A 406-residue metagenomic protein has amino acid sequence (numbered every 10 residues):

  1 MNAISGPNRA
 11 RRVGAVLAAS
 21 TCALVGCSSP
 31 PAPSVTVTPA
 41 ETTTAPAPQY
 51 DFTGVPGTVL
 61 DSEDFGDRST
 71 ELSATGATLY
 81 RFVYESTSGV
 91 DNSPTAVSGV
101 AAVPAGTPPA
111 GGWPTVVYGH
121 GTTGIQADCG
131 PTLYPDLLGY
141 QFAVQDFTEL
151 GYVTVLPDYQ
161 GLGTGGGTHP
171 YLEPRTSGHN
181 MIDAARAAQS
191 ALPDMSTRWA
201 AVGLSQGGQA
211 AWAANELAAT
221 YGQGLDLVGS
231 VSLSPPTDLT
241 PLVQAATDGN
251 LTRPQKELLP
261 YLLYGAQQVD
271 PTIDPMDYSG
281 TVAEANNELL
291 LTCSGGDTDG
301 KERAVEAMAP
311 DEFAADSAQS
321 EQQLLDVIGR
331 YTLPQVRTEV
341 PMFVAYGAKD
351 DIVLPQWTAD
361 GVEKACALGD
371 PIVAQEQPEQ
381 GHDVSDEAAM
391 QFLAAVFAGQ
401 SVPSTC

Functional and structural regions predicted by a protein language model:
M1-P31: Secretory targeting and sorting signals
S28-P108, C366: Catalytic-loop region of hydrolases
A47-Y50, S69, P235-P334: Accessory cap/linker subdomain of secreted extracellular hydrolases
G89-S98, A102-L150: Short, surface-exposed "cap/lid" segments of acyl-processing enzymes
Y171-L192: Alpha/beta-hydrolase active-site loop
R186-Q255: Primarily recognizes the serine-hydrolase "nucleophile elbow" in alpha/beta-hydrolase and SGNH/GDSL folds
D316, E321, L325-D326, I352 (+1 more regions): C-terminal catalytic histidine-bearing segment of alpha/beta-hydrolase fold enzymes
T338, F343-D350: Short beta-strand/loop motif that positions the catalytic acidic residue of the alpha/beta-hydrolase fold
